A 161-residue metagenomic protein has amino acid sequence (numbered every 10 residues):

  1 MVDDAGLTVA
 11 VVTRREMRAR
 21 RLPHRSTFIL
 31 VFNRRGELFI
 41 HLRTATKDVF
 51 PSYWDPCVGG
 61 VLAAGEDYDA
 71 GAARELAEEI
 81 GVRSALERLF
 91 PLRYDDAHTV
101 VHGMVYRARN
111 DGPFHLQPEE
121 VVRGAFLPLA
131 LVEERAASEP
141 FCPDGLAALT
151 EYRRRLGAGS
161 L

Functional and structural regions predicted by a protein language model:
M1, V31, I40, R107-A108 (+1 more regions): Conserved hydrophobic "DFG−1" position in protein kinase catalytic cores
M1-F28, R34: Acidic, metal-coordinating catalytic segment for phosphate/diphosphate chemistry, firing primarily on the Nudix
T8-V11, G36-L42, P113-Q117: Short, well-ordered strand-loop elements centered on a beta-strand within folded domains, enriched for acidic residues
V12-R15, S52, A64, F90-R93 (+1 more regions): Nudix hydrolase/Nudix homology domain
R21, E37-L38, G124: A residue-level structural signature of the nucleotidyltransferase/glycosyltransferase Rossmann-like core
R21, R25, A45, D67-D69 (+2 more regions): Active-site segment of metal-dependent pyrophosphate-handling enzymes, primarily the Nudix hydrolase catalytic core
S26-G60: A glycine-rich, hydrophobic loop/mini-helix early in the fold
G60-E66: Active-site acidic-Proline motif in GNAT/NAT acetyltransferases
